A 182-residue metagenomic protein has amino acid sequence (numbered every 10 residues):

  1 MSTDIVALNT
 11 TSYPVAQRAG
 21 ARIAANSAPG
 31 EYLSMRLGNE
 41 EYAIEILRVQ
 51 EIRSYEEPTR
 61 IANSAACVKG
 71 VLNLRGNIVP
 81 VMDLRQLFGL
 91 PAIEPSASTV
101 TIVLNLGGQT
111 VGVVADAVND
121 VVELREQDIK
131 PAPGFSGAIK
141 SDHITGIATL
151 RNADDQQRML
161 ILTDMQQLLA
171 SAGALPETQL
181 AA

Functional and structural regions predicted by a protein language model:
M1-A182: An acidic, low-aromatic, low-complexity terminal/linker signal
